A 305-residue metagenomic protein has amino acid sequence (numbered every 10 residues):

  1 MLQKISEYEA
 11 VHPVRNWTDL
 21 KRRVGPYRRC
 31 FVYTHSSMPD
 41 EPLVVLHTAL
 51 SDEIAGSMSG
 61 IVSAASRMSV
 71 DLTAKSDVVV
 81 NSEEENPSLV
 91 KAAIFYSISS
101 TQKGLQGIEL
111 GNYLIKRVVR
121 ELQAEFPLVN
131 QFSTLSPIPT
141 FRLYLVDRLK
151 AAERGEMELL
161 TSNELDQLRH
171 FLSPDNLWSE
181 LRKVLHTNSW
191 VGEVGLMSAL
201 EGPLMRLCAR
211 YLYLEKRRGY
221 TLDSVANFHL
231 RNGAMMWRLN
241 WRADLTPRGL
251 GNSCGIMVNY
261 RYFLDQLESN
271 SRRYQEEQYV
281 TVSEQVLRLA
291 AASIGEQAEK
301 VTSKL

Functional and structural regions predicted by a protein language model:
M1-L305: Extended, composition-driven regions rather than compact fold-specific motifs
